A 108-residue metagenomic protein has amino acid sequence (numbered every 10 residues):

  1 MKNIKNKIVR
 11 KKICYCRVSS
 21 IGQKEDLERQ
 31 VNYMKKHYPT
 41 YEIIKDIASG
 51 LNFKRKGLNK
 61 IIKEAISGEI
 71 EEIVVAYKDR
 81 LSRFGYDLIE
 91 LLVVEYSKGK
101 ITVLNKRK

Functional and structural regions predicted by a protein language model:
M1-K108: Short, structured surface patches at the beginning of a domain
